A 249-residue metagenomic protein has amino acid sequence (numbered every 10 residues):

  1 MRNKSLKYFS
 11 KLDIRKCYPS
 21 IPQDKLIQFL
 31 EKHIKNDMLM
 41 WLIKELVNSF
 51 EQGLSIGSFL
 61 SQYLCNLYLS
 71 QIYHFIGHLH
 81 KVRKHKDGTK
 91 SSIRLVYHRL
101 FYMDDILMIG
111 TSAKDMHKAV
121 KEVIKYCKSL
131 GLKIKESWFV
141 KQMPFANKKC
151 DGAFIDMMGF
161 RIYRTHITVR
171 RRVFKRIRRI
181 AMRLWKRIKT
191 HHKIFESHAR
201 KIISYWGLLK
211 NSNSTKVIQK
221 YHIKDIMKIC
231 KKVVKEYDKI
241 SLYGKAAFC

Functional and structural regions predicted by a protein language model:
M1-M103, L107-I124, K141-Q142, A146 (+4 more regions): Conserved polymerase palm-domain catalytic core
L12, H74, K81-K90, H117-I124 (+1 more regions): Right-hand nucleic-acid polymerase module
